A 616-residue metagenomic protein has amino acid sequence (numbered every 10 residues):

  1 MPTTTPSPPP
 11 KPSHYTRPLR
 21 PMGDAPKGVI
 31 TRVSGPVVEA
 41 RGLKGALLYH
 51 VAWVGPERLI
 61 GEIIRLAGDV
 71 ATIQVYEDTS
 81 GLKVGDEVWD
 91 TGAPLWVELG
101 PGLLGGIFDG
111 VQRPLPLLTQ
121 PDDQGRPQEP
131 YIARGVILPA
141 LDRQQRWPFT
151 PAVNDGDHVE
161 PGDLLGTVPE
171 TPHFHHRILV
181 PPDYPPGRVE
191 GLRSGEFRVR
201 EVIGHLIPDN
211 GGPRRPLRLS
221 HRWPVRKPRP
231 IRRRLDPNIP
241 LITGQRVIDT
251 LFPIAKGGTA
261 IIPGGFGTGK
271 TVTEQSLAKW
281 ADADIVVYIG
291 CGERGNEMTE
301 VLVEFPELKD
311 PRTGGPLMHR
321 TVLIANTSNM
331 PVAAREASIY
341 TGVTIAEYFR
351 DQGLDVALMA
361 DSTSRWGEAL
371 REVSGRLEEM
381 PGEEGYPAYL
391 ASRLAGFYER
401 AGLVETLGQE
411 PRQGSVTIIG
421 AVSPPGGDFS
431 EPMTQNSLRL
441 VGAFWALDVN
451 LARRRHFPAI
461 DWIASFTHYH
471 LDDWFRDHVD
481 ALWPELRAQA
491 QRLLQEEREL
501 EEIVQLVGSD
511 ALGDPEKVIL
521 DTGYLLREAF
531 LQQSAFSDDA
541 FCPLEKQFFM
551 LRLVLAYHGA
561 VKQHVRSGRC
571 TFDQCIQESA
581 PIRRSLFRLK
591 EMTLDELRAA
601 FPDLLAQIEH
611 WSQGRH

Functional and structural regions predicted by a protein language model:
P2-Q124, P130-Y131: N-terminal accessory targeting/assembly segments
V29-R32, R65-A67, V75-E77, D109 (+4 more regions): A residue-level detector for short acidic-glycine micro-motifs
A40-G45, Y76-G81, W96, L104 (+4 more regions): Short, surface-exposed secondary-structure edge patches
L43, E57, A93-P94, Q112 (+4 more regions): Short, surface-exposed secondary-structure boundary micro-motifs
D69-A71, A93, D183, G187 (+3 more regions): Metallocofactor- and cofactor-centric catalytic cores in central/energy metabolism, strongly enriched
P121-P182, G187-V189, R198-T259, T273-S276 (+2 more regions): P-loop NTPase nucleotide-binding/switch module
T250-L251, G257-E578: P-loop NTPase catalytic core
G568-H616: C-terminal amphipathic alpha-helical interaction region
